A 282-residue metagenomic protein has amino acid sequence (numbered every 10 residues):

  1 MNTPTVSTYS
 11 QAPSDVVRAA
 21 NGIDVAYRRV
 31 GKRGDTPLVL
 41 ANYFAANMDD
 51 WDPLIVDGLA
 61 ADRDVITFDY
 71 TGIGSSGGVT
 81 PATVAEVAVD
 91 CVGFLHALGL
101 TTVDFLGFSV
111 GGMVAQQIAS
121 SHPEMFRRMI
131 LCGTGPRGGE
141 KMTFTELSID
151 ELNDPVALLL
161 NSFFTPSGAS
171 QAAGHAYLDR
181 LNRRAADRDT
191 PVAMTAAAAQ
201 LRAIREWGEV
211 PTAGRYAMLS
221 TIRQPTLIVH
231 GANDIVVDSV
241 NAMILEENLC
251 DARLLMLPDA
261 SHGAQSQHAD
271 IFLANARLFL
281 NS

Functional and structural regions predicted by a protein language model:
P13, R188-R215: Hydrophobic, aromatic-rich cap/lid helix
A20-G77: Conserved HGGG/HGGXW glycine-rich cap/lid loop of the alpha/beta-hydrolase fold
I66-L106, A274: Active-site loop/oxyanion-hole signature of alpha/beta-hydrolase fold enzymes
G107, G111, A115: Gly/Ala-rich beta-loop-alpha elbow adjacent to hydrolase catalytic centers
Q116, S120, R127-L158: Flexible "cap/lid" loop of the alpha/beta hydrolase fold
I222, I228-H230: Short beta-strand/loop motif that positions the catalytic acidic residue of the alpha/beta-hydrolase fold
I235-N241: Conserved alpha/beta-hydrolase "acid-adjacent" motif
D251-S282: Catalytic active-site module of serine/aspartate enzymes centered on a nucleophile-bearing elbow/loop
